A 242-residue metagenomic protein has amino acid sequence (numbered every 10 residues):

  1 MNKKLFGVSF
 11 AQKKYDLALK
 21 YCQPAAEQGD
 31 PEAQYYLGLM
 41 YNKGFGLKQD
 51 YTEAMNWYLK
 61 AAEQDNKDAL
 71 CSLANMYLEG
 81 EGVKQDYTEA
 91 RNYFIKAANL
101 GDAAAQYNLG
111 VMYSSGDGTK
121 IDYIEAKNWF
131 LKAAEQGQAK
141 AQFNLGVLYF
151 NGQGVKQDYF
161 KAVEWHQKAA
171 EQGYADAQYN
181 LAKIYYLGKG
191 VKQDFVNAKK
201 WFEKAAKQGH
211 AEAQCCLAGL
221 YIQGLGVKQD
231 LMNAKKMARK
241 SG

Functional and structural regions predicted by a protein language model:
M1-Y36: N-terminal segments that cap or nucleate solenoid repeat domains
N2-S9, Y36-K43, S72-E79, N108-S115 (+3 more regions): Hydrophobic face of amphipathic alpha-helices that form TPR/SEL1-like repeat modules and related alpha-solenoid
G7, K14, E27-D30, K43-F45 (+16 more regions): Short helix-capping/linker turns of helical repeat alpha-solenoids
P24-A25, K60-A61, K96-A97, K132-A133 (+3 more regions): Canonical positions in the second alpha-helix
C215, G219, K228-G242: TPR/TPR-like (Sel1-like) alpha-helical repeat modules
